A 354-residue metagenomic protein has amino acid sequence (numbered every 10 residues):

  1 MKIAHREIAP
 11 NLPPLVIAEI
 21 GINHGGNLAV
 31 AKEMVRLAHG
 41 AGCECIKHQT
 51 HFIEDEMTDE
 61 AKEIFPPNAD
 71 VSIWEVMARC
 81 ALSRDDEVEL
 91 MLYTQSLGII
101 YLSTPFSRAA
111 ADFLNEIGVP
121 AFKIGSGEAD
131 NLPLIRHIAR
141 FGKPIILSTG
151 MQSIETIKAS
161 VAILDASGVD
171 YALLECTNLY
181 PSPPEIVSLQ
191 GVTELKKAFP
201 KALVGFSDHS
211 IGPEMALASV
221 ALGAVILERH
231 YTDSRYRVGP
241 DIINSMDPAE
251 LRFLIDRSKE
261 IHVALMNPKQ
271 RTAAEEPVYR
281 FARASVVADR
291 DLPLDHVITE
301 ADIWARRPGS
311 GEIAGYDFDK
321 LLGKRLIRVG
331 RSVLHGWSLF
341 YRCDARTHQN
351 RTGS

Functional and structural regions predicted by a protein language model:
M1-S354: Catalytic cores and adjacent flexible loops of soluble metabolic enzymes that perform enolate/carbanion chemistry on
